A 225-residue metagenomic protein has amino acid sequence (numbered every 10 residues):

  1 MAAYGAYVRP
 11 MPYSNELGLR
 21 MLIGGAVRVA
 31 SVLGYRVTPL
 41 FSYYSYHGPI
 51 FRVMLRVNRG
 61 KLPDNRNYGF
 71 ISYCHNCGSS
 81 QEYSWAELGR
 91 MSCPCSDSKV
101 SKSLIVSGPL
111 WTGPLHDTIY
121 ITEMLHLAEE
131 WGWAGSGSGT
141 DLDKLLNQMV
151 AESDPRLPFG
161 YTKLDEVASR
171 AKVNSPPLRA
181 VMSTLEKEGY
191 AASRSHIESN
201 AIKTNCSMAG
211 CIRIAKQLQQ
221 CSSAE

Functional and structural regions predicted by a protein language model:
M1-E225: SAM-dependent transferase fold signal centered on methyltransferase-like domains, encompassing both Class I
